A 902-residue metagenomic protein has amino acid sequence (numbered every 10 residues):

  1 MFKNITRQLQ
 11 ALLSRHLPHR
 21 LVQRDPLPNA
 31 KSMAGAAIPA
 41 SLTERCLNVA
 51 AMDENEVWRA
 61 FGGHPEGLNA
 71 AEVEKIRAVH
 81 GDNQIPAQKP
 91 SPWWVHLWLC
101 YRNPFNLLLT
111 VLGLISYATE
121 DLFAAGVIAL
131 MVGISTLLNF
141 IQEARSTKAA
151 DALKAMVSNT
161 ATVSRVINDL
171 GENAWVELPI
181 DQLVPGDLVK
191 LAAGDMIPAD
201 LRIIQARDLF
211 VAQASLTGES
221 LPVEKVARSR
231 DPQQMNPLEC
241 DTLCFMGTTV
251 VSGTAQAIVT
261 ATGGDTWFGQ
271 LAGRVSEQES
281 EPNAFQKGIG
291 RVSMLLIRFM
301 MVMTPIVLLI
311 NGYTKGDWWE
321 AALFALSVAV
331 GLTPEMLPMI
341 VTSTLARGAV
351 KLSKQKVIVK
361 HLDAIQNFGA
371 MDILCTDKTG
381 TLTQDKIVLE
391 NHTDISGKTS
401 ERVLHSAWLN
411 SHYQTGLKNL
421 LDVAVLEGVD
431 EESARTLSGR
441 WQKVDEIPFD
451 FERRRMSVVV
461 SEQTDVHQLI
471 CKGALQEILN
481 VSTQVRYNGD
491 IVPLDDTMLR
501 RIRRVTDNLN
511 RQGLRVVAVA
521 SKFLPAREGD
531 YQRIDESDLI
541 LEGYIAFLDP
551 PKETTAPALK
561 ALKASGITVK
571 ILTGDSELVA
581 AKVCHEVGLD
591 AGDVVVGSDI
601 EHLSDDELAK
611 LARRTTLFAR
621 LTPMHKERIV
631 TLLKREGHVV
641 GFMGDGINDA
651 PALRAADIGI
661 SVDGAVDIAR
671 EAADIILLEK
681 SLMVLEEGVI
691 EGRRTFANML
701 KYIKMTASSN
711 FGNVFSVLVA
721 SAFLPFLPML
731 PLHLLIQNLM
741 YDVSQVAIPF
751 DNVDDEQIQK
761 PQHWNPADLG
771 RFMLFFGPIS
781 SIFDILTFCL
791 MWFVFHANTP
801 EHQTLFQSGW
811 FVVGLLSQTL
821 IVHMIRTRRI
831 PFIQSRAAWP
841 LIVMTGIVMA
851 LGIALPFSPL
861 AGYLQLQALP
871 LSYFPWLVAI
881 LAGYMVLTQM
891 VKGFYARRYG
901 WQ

Functional and structural regions predicted by a protein language model:
M1-V184, V189-I197, R202-F210, A214-P282 (+3 more regions): Non-lumenal N-terminal regulatory segments of integral membrane proteins
H64, L243-V251, N367-L541, F547 (+8 more regions): Cytosolic catalytic regions of ATP/NTP-dependent phosphoryl-transfer enzymes
L99-A118, V132, T136, S158-N159 (+10 more regions): Alpha-helical transmembrane segments of multi-pass membrane proteins, especially the membrane-embedded transport
L107-V127, L170, L295-T333, A346 (+6 more regions): Helix-interface capping motifs at the ends of transmembrane segments in multi-pass membrane proteins
T119, V127-S158, R165, E281-T376 (+5 more regions): Hydrophobic alpha-helical transmembrane segments
F210, A227-D231, Q384-H405, H585-L589 (+4 more regions): Basic, amphipathic juxtamembrane/active-site segments that coordinate anionic phosphate or diphosphate groups
A284-M294, A325-A329, K360-F368, R693-M705 (+6 more regions): Membrane-interface segments at loop-to-transmembrane junctions
M303, V307, P338, L345-R347 (+2 more regions): Membrane-embedded transport module
